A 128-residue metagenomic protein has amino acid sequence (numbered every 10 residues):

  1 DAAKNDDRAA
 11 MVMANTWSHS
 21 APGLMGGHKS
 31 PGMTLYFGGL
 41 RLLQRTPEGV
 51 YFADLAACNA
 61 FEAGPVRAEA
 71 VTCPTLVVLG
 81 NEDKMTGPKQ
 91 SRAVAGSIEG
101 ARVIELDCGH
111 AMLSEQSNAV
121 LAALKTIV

Functional and structural regions predicted by a protein language model:
A2-E69: Conserved alpha/beta-hydrolase catalytic His-Asp/Glu region
A10, Y51-D54, V94, L113 (+1 more regions): Hydrophobic alpha-helical packing elements
T46, T86-K89, E115: Residue-level signal for the nucleotide or nucleotide-sugar donor/cofactor binding architecture
V71, V77-L79, D83: Short beta-strand/loop motif that positions the catalytic acidic residue of the alpha/beta-hydrolase fold
C73, G87-G96: Short alpha-helix in the alpha/beta-hydrolase fold that links the catalytic acid
E99-V128: Catalytic active-site module of serine/aspartate enzymes centered on a nucleophile-bearing elbow/loop
